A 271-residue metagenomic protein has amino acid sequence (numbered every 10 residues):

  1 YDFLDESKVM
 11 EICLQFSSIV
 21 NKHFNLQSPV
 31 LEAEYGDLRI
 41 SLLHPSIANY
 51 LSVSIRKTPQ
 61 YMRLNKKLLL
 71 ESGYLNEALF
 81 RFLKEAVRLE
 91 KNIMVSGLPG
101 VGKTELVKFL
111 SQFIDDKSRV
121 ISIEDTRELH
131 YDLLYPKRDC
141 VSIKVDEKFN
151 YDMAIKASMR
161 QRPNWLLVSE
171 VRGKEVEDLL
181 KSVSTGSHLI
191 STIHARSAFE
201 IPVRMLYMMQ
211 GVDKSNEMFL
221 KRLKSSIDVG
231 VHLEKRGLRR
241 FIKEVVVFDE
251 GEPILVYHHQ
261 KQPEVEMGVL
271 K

Functional and structural regions predicted by a protein language model:
Y1-L89: P-loop NTP-binding catalytic core
Y35, H44-S46, I55-K57, E124 (+3 more regions): Flexible glycine-/small-residue-rich
K91-I93, F109-S226, H232-R236: Switch/coupling sub-region of P-loop NTPases
V95-G97: Hydrophobic anchor at the beta1->P-loop junction of P-loop NTPases
G100: Walker A (P-loop) phosphate-binding loop of P-loop NTPases
K103: Conserved lysine of the Walker
K224-K271: Conserved P-loop NTPase
